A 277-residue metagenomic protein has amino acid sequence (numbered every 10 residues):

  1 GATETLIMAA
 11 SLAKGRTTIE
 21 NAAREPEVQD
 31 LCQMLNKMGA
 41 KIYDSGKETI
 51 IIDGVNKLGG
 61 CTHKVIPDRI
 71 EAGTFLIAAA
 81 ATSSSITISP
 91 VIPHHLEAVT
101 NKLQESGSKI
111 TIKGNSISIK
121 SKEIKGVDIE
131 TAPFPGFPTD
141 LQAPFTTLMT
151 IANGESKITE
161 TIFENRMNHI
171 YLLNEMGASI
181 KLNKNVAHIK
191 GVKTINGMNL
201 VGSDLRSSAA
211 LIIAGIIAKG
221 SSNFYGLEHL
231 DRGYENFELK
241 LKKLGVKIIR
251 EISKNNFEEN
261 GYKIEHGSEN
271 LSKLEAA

Functional and structural regions predicted by a protein language model:
G1-A277: Short, structured segments at the rim of ligand-binding sites
